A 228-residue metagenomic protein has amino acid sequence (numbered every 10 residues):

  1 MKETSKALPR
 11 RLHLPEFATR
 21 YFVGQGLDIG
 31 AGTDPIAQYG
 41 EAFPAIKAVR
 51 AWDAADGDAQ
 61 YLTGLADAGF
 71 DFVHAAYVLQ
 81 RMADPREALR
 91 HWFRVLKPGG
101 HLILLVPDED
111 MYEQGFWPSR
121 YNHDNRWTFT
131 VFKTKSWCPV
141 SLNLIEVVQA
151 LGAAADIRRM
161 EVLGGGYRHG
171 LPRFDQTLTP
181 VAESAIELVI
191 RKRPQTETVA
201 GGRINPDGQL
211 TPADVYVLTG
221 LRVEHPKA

Functional and structural regions predicted by a protein language model:
M1-A68, F72, G165-P172, P180-A228: Conserved N-terminal segment of class I S-adenosyl-L-methionine
D28, A75, L104: Redox-cofactor binding/interface segments in oxidoreductases and associated redox assembly factors
A37-G40, D84, Q114-G115: Short glycine-/acidic-enriched loop or helix-start segments at secondary-structure transitions that form or flank
A59-L62, Y77, K133: Generic anion/oxyanion-binding catalytic loop in active/binding sites
F72-V78: A short beta-strand submotif of the Rossmann-like class I SAM-dependent methyltransferase core that lines
M82-A83, L96-K97: Helix-to-beta-strand junctions that scaffold the AdoMet/dcAdoMet cofactor pocket in Class I SAM-dependent enzymes
R86-F93, H101-K227: S-adenosyl-L-methionine-dependent methyltransferase catalytic module, highlighting the catalytic core
